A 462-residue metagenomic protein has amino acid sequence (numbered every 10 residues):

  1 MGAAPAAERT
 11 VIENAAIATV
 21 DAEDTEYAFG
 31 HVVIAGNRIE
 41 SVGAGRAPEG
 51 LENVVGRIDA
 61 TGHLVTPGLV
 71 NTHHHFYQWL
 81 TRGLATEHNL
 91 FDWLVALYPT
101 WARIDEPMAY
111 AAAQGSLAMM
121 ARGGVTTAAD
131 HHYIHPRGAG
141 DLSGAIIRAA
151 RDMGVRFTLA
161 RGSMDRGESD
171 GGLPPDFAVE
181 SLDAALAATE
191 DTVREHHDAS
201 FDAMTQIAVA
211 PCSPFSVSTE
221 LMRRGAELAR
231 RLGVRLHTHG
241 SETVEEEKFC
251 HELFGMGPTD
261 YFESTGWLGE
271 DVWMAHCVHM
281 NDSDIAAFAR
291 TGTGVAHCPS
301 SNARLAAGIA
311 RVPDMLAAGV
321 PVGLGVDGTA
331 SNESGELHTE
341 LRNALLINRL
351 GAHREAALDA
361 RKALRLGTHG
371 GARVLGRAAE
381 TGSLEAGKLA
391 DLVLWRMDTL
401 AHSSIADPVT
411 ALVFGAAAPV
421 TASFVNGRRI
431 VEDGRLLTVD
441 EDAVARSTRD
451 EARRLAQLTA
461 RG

Functional and structural regions predicted by a protein language model:
M1-G30, A35-E40, G50-L51, T368-G462: Active-site microenvironment of metallo-dependent hydrolases
A7-E13, E49-D92, Q114, A118-R122 (+1 more regions): Replace "His-x-His-based motif
A15, V32, N37, G62 (+15 more regions): Divalent metal-coordination and catalytic microenvironments
L80-A111, G138, R166-L182, A203 (+3 more regions): Active-site gating loops and adjacent loop-to-helix segments of metal-dependent hydrolytic enzymes
R82-H131, P136-R156, A187-F201, R449-Q457: Alpha-helical scaffold segments that flank or form the walls of functional sites
R137-V278: Metal-coordinating catalytic core of metallo-dependent amide/deamination hydrolases
E242-V272, C277-T291, A303-D314, G328-T339: Catalytic core of soluble alpha/beta enzymes
S264-D271, P313-T399, G415-A417: His/Asp/Glu-enriched, well-ordered alpha-helical/loop segment that forms or immediately abuts the divalent-metal
